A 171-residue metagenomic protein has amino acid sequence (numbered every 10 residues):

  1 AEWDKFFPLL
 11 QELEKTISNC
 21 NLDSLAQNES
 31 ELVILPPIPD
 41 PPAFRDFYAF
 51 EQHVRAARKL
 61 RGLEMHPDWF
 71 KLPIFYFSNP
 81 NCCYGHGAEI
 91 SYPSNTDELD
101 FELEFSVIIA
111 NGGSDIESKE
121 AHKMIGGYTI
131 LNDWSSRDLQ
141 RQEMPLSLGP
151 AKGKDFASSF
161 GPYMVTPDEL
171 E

Functional and structural regions predicted by a protein language model:
E2-P39, G153-E171: Conserved, helical-rich catalytic subdomain that frames metal- and/or nucleotide-binding sites in enzyme alpha/beta
L35-E171: Glycine-enriched loop-and-adjacent helix/strand subsegments that border the catalytic/binding cleft of enzyme cores
